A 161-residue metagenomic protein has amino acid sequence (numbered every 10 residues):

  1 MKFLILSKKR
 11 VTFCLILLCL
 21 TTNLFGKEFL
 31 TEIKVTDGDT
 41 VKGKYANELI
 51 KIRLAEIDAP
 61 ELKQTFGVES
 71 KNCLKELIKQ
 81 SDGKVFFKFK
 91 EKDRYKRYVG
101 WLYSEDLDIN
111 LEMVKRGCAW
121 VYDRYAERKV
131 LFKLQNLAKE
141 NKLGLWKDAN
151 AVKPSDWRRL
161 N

Functional and structural regions predicted by a protein language model:
K2-F13, C19-N161: Small beta-barrel nucleic-acid-binding modules, primarily SNase/OB-fold domains and secondarily Tudor-like barrels
